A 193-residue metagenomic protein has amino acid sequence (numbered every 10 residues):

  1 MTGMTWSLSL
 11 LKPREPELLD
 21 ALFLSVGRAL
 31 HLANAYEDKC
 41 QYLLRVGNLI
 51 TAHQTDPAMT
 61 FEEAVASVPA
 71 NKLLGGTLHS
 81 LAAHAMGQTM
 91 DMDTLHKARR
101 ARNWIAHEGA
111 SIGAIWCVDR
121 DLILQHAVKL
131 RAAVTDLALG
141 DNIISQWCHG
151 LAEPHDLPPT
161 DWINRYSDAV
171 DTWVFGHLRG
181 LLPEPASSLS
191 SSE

Functional and structural regions predicted by a protein language model:
T2-G75, T89-K97, H107, I143-R165: Amphipathic alpha-helical interface elements
T2-L10, D121, Q125-D136, E153-E193: Sequence termini and other peripheral, non-core segments
F61-A64, L74-A82, V170, V174 (+1 more regions): Generic structural signal of hydrophobic/aromatic residues within well-ordered alpha-helices of folded domains
A66-Q88, L122-A132: Short, glycine/alanine-rich amphipathic alpha-helical segment that often forms an alpha-turn-alpha hairpin
G76-T77, L81-H84, D93, L181-E184 (+1 more regions): Low-complexity, intrinsically disordered/propeptide-like segments
T89-W147: Charge-enriched, short contiguous segments at helix-coil
